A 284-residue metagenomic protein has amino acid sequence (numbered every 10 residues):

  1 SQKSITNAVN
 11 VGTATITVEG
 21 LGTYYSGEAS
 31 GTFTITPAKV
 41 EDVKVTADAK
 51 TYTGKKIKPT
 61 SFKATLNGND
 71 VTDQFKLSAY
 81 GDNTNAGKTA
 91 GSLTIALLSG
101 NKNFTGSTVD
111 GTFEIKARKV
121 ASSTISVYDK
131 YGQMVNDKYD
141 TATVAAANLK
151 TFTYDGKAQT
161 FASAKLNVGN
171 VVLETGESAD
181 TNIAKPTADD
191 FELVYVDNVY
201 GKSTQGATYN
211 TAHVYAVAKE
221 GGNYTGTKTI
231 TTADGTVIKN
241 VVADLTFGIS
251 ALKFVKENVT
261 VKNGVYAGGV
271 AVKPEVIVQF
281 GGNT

Functional and structural regions predicted by a protein language model:
S1-S26, N67-F113, V172-A233, I238 (+2 more regions): Serine/threonine-rich, repeat-prone extracellular segments and beta-strand-based repeat modules of secreted/surface
A29, A145, E220: Short, flexible active-site-proximal loops enriched in glycine and acidic residues
S30, D110, A243-D244, S250: Non-catalytic terminal and connector segments of soluble metabolic enzymes
T32-N69, E114-A179, S250-N283: Solvent-exposed, low-complexity, repeat-rich "mucin-like" stalks and linkers
